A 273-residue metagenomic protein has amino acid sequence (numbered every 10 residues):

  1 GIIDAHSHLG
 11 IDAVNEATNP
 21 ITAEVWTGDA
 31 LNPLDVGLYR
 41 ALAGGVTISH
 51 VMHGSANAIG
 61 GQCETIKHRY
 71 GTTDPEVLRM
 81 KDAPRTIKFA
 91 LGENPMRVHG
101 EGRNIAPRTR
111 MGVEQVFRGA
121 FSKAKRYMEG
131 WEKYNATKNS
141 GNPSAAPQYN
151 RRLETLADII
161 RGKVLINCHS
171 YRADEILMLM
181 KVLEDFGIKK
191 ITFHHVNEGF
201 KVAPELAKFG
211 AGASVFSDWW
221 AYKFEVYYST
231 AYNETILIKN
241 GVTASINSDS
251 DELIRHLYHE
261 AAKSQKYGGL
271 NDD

Functional and structural regions predicted by a protein language model:
G1-A58, T72: Metal-associated gating/positioning segment near the N- to mid-region
I3-D4, T47-V51, L165-H169, L179 (+3 more regions): Structural recognition of the beta-strand scaffold that forms the well-ordered cores of secreted hydrolase catalytic
L9-D12, G54-G60, A173-L177, E198-A203 (+1 more regions): Active-site environment of divalent metal-dependent phosphoester hydrolases
V14-E16, P20-V25, L165, P204-A207 (+1 more regions): His/Asp/Glu-enriched, well-ordered alpha-helical/loop segment that forms or immediately abuts the divalent-metal
T22, D35-L38, E114, R118 (+5 more regions): Extracytoplasmic/secreted envelope proteins and their assembly/folding machinery, especially bacterial periplasmic
L42-K190: Polyanionic/metal-chelating signatures
A145, C168-Y171, H194-H195, V226 (+1 more regions): Glycine- and other small-residue-rich loops at beta-strand/loop junctions that grip anionic moieties
N167-Y171, K189-E198, D218-K223: Catalytic beta/alpha-barrel core
